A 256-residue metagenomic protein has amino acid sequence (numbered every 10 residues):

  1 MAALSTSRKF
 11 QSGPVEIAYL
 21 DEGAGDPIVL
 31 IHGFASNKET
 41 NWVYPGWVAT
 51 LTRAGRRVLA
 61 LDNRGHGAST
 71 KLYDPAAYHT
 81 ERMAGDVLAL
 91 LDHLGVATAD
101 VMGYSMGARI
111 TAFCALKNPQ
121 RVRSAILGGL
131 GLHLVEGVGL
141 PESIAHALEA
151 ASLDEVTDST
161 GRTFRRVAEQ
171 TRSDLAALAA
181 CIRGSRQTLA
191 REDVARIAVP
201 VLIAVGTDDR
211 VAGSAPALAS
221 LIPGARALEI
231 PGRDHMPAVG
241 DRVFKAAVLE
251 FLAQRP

Functional and structural regions predicted by a protein language model:
V15-T70: Conserved HGGG/HGGXW glycine-rich cap/lid loop of the alpha/beta-hydrolase fold
V43, T50-R53, A60-A99: Active-site loop/oxyanion-hole signature of alpha/beta-hydrolase fold enzymes
A99, G103-A108: Conserved alpha/beta-hydrolase "nucleophile elbow" surrounding the catalytic nucleophile
R109-S152: Flexible "cap/lid" loop of the alpha/beta hydrolase fold
R165-A190: Hydrophobic, aromatic-rich cap/lid helix
I197, I203-V205: Short beta-strand/loop motif that positions the catalytic acidic residue of the alpha/beta-hydrolase fold
R210-A215: Conserved alpha/beta-hydrolase "acid-adjacent" motif
R233-K245: Catalytic histidine-centered segment of alpha/beta-hydrolase-like enzymes
